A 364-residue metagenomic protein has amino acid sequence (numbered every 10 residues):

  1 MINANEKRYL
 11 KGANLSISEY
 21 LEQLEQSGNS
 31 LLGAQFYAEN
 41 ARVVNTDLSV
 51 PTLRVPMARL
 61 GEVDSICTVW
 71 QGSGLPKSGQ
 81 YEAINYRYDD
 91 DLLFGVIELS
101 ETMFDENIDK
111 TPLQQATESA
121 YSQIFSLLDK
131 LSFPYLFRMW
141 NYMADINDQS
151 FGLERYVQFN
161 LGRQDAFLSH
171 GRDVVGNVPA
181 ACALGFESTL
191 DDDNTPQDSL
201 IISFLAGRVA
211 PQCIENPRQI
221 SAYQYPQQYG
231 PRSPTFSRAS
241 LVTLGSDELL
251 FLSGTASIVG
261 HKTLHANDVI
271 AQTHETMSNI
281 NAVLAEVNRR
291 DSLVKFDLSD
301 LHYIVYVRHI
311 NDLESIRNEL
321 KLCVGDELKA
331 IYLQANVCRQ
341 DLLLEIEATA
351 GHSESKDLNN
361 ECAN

Functional and structural regions predicted by a protein language model:
M1-N364: N-terminal presequence-like segments and the immediate start of the first folded domain
